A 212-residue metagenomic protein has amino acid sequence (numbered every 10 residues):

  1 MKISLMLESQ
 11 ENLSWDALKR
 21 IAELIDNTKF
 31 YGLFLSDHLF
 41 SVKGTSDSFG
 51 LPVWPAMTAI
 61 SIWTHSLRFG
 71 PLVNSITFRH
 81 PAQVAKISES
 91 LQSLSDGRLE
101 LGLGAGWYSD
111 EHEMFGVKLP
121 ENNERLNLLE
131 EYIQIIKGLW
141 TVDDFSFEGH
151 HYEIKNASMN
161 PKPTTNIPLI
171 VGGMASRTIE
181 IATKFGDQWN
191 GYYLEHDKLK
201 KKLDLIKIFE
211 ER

Functional and structural regions predicted by a protein language model:
M1-R212: Active-site-adjacent structural elements that line small-molecule/cofactor binding pockets in enzymes
